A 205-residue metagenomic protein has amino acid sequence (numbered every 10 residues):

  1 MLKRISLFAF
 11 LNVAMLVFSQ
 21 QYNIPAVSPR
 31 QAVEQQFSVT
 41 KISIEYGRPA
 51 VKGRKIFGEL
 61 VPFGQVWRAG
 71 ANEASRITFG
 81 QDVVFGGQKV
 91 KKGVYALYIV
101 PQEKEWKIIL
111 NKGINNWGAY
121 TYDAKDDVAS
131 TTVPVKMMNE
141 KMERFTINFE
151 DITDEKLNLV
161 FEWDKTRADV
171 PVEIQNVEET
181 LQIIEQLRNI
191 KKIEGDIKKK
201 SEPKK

Functional and structural regions predicted by a protein language model:
M1-I5: Positively charged n-region of N-terminal signal peptides that target proteins for export
L7-F10: Sec-dependent N-terminal signal peptides
A14-L16: N-terminal signal peptide c-region/cleavage motif recognized by signal peptidases
Q20-V90, A96-K205: Targeting-peptide/extracellular-domain and disordered-appendage signature
